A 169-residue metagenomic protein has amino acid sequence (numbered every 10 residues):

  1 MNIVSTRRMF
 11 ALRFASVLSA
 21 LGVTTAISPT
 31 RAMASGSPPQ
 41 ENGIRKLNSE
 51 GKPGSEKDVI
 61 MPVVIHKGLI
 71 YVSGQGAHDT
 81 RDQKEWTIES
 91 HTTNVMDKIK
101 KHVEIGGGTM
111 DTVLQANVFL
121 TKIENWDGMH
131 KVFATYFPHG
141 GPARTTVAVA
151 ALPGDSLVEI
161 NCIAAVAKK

Functional and structural regions predicted by a protein language model:
N2-T93, T121-K169: N-terminal presequence-like segments and the immediate start of the first folded domain
S90-E104: Short, well-ordered amphipathic alpha-helical segments that serve as non-catalytic structural scaffolds within diverse
H102-V113: Phosphate/pyrophosphate-binding loops at sites that engage ATP/ADP/AMP, CoA/4′-phosphopantetheine, polyphosphate
V113-K122: Acidic helix-start/capping segments at beta-turn-to-alpha-helix junctions
